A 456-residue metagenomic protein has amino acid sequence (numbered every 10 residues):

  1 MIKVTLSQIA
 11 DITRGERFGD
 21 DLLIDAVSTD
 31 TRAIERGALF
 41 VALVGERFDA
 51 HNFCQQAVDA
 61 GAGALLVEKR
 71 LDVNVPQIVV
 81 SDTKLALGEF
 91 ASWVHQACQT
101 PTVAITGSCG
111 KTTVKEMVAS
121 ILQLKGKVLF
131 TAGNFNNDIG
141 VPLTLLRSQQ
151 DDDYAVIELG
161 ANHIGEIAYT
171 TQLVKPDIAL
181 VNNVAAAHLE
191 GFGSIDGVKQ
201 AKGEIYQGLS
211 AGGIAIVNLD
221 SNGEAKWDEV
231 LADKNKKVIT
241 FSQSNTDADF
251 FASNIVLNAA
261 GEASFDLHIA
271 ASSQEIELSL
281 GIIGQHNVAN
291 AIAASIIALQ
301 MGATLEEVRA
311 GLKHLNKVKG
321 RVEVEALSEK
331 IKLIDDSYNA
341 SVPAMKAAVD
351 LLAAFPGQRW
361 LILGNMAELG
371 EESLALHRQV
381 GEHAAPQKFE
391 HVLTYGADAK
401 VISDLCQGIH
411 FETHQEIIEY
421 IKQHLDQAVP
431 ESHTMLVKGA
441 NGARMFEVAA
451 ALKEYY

Functional and structural regions predicted by a protein language model:
M1-E89, I283, A353-A354, E382-H383 (+2 more regions): N-terminal leader/targeting and accessory segments in enzymes
Q8-A10, A86-L219, A225-K236, L299 (+3 more regions): Phosphate-binding loop of NTP-binding sites
I12, E68-K69, T100-T106, L180-A186 (+6 more regions): Short beta-strands and strand-loop turn motifs
A33-A42, V128-L129, I139, L143-A155 (+1 more regions): Mobile, glycine- and charge-enriched loop segments and immediately flanking short secondary-structure elements within
R47, V318-G320, S337-Q407: Active-site beta-alpha connecting loops in nucleotide-dependent enzymes
E68-N74, L180-K332, G357, E382-A385 (+2 more regions): Acidic, Mg2+-coordinating active-site environments of NTP-dependent enzymes
I105, K319-R321, G442, F446-V448: ATP-dependent carboxylate/acyl-activation modules
